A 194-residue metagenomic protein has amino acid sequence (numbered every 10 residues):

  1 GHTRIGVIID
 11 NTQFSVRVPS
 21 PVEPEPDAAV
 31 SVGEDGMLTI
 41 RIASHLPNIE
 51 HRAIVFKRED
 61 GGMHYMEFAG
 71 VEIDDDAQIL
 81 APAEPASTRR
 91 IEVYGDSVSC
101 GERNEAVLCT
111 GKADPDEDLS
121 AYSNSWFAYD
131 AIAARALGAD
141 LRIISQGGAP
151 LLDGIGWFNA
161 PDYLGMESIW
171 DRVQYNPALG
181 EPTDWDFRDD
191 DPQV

Functional and structural regions predicted by a protein language model:
G1-S125: N-terminal secretory targeting modules
N48, I54-M66, N104, G111-V194: Conserved SGNH/GDSL esterase-like catalytic core that processes O-acyl groups on lipids and polysaccharides
